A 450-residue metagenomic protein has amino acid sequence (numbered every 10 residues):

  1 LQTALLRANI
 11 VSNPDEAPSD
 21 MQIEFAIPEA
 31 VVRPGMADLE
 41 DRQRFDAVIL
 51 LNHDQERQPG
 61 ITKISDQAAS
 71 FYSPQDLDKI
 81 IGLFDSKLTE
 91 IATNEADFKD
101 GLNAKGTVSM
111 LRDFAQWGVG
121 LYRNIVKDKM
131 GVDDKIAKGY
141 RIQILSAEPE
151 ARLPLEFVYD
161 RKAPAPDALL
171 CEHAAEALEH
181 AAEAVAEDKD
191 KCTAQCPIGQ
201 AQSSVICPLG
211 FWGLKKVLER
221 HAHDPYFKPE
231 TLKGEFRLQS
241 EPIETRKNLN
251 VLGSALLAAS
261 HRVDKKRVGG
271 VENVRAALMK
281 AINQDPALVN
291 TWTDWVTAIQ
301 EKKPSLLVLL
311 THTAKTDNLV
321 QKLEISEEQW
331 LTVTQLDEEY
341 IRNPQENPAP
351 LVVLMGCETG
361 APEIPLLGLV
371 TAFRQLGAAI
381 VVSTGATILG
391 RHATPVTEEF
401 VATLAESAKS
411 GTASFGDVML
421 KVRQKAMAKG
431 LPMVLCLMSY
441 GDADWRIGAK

Functional and structural regions predicted by a protein language model:
L1-E327: Domain-scale, conserved, charged regions that form catalytic cores and adjacent regulatory/interaction surfaces
I142-I144, L307, V352-L354, F373 (+2 more regions): Residue-level detector of buried hydrophobic side-chain packing in well-ordered secondary-structure elements
P166-A182, K189, A314-A379, V396 (+1 more regions): Cysteine protease catalytic core and zymogen-processing segment of caspase-like enzymes
Q195, G199-N248, S326-P348, P395-K450: Caspase-like cysteine protease fold
R267-G270, P365-L366, H392-V396: Residues at alpha-helix caps and immediate loop-helix transition turns in enzyme cores, especially N- and C-cap
P286, V308, Q375, V381-S383: Conserved beta-strand scaffold positions in the cores of enzyme catalytic domains, especially in NTP/NDP-utilizing
A379-R391: Short acidic/histidine-rich active-site segments
